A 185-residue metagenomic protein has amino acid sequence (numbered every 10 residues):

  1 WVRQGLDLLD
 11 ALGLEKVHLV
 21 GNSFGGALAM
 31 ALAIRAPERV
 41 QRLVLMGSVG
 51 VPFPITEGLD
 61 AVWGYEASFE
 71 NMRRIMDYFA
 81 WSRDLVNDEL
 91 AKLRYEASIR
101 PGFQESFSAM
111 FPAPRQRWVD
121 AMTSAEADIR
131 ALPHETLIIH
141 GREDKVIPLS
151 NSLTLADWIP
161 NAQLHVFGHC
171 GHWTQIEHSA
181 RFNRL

Functional and structural regions predicted by a protein language model:
W1-G21, N183-R184: Active-site loop/oxyanion-hole signature of alpha/beta-hydrolase fold enzymes
G21, G25, A29: Gly/Ala-rich beta-loop-alpha elbow adjacent to hydrolase catalytic centers
M30-R35, V40-R74: Flexible "cap/lid" loop of the alpha/beta hydrolase fold
E66-R130: Conserved alpha/beta-hydrolase catalytic His-Asp/Glu region
L90, A125-E126, H134, P148-D157: Short alpha-helix in the alpha/beta-hydrolase fold that links the catalytic acid
R117-V119, R142-I147: Acidic catalytic loop of the alpha/beta-hydrolase fold
L132, I138-H140, D144: Short beta-strand/loop motif that positions the catalytic acidic residue of the alpha/beta-hydrolase fold
P160-L185: Catalytic active-site module of serine/aspartate enzymes centered on a nucleophile-bearing elbow/loop
